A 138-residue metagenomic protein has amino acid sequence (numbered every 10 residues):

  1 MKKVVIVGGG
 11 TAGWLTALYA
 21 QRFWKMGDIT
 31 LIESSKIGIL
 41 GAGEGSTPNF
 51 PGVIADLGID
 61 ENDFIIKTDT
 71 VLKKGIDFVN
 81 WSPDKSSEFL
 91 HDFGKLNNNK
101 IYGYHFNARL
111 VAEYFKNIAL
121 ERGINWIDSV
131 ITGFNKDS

Functional and structural regions predicted by a protein language model:
M1-A12: Beta1/beta-strand and adjacent pyrophosphate-binding region of the FAD-binding site in flavoprotein oxidoreductases
T16-G27, V53, R122: A short, Lys/Arg-enriched amphipathic alpha-helix followed by its capping loop at the start of a domain
Q21-G43: Glycine-rich FAD pyrophosphate-binding loop
T30, N125-I127: General small-molecule cofactor/ligand-binding pocket signal
L57-N98: A conserved beta-strand/loop capping segment in the N-terminal third of enzymes that catalyze redox or closely related
N98-I118, W126: Short beta-strand to alpha-helix junction loop
I127-S138: A conserved short coil-to-beta-strand element within the FAD-binding core of flavoproteins
